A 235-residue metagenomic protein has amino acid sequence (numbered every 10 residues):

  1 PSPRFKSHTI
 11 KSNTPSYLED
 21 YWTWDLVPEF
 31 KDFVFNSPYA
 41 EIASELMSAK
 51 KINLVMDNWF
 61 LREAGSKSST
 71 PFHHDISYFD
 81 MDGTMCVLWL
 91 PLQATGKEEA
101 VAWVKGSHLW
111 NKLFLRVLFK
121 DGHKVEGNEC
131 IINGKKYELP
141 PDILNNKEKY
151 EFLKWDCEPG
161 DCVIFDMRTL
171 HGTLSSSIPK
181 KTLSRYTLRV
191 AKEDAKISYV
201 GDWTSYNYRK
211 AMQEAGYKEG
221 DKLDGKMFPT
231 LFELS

Functional and structural regions predicted by a protein language model:
P1-F72, Y78-F79, Y217: Non-heme Fe(II)-dependent double-stranded beta-helix
F60-L61, S77, A94-G96, H108-L109 (+2 more regions): Short, solvent-exposed loop/turn segments at secondary-structure junctions
S66, T70-H74, G83, E98-V104 (+2 more regions): A short secondary-structure junction signal
F72-D75, M85, K149-E151, L170-G172: Glycine-rich, charged/polar anion/phosphate-binding loops that engage phosphate groups from diverse ligands
H73, F79-G96, D156-P159, I164 (+1 more regions): Short, conserved beta-strand element in jelly-roll/cupin
H73-H74, E138-K149, K180, G201-Y206: Short, surface-exposed loop/helix-turn segments at secondary-structure junctions that function as lids/hinges flanking
K97-L170: Double-stranded beta-helix
R116-D121, P159-I164, R168-S235: Non-heme Fe(II)/2-oxoglutarate
